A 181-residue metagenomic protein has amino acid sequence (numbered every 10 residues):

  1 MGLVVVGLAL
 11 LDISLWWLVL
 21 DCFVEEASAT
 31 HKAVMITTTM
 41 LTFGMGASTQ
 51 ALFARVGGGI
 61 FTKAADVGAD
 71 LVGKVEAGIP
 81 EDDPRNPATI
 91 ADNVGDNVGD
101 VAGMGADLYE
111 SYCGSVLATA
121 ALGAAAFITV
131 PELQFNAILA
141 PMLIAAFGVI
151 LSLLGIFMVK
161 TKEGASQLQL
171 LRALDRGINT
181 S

Functional and structural regions predicted by a protein language model:
M1-S181: Hydrophobic packing and interface segments
